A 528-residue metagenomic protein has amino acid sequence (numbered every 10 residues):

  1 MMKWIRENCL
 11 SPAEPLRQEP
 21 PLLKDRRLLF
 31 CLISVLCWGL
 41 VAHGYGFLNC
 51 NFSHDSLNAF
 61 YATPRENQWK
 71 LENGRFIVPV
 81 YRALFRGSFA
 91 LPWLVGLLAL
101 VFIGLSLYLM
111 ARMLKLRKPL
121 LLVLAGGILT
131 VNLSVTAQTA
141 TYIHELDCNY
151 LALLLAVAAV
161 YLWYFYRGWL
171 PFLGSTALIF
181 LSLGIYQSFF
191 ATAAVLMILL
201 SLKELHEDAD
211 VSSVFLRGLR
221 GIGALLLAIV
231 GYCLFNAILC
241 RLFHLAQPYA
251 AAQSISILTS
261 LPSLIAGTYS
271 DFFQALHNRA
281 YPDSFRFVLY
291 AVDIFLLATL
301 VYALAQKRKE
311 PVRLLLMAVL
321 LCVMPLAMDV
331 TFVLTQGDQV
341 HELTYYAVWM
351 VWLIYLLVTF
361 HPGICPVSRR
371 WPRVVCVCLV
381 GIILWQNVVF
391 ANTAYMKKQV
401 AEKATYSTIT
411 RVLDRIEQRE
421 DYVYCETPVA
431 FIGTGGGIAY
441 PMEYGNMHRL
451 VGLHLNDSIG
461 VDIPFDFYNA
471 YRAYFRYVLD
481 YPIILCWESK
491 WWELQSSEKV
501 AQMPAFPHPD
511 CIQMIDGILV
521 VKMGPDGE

Functional and structural regions predicted by a protein language model:
W4-Q68, E72, R82-S106, M113-G127 (+8 more regions): Intrinsically disordered, polar/acidic, low-complexity terminal segments
S53, N132-Y142, L234-F243, A303-R308 (+2 more regions): Juxtamembrane "helix-exit" motif on the non-cytosolic side of transmembrane helices
F60-I77, H244-H277: Luminal/periplasmic active-site loops of membrane-embedded glycosylation enzymes
L71, R75, A99, L120-Y164 (+4 more regions): Membrane-interface micro-motifs in multi-pass membrane enzymes
A156-F172, E204-A209: Membrane-interface transmembrane helices that cradle and orient dolichyl/undecaprenyl
P171-Q187, T192-I198: Membrane-interface alpha helices of multi-pass inner-membrane proteins
T192-L226: Perimembrane helix-loop-helix junctions
H277, S284-L314: Hydrophobic, aromatic-rich transmembrane alpha-helices and their immediate juxtamembrane boundary segments
